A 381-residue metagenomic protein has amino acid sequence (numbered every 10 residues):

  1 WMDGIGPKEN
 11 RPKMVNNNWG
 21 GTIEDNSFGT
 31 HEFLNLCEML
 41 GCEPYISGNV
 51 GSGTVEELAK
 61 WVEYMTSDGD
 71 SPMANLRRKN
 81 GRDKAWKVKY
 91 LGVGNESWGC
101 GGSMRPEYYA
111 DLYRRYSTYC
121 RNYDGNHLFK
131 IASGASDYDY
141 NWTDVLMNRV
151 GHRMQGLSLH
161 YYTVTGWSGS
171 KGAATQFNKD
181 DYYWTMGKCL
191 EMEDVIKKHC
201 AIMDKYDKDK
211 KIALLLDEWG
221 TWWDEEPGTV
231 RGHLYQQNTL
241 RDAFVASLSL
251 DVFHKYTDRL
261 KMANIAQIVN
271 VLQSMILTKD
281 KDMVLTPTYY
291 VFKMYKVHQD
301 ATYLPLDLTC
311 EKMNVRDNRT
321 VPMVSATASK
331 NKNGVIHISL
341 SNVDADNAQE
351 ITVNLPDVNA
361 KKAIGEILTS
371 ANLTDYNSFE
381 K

Functional and structural regions predicted by a protein language model:
W1-D180, K197: N-terminal catalytic cores of secreted or lumenal carbohydrate-active enzymes
I23, R115-T118, N126, V164-G232 (+1 more regions): Glycoside hydrolase catalytic-domain groove-lining segments
S47, G94, I131-S133, L157-Y162 (+3 more regions): Generic beta-strand/beta-sheet core signal
S52-E57, W98-G101, D137-W142, T163-G169 (+5 more regions): Flexible loop/turn segments at secondary-structure boundaries
G69-D70, N122-H127, K205-D209, D258 (+1 more regions): Short helix-capping segments at alpha-helix termini
Y161, A174, K211-A326, K332-V335: Aromatic/acidic polysaccharide-binding cleft in carbohydrate-active enzymes
T320-N359, G365: Carbohydrate-binding surface patches
V358-K381: Acidic, Ser/Thr/Pro-rich beta/coil linker or hinge segments at domain junctions
